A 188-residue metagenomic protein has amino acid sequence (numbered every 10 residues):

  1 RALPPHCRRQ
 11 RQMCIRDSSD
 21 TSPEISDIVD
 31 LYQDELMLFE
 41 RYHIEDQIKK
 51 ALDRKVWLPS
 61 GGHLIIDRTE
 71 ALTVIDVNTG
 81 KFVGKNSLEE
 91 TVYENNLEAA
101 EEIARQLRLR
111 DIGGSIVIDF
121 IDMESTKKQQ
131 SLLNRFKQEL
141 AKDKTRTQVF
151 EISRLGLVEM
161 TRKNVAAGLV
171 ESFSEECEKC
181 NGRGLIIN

Functional and structural regions predicted by a protein language model:
R1-I15: Single conserved hydrophobic/aromatic residue that forms the stacking wall/gate of nucleotide- or nucleobase-binding
L3-H6, V56, L107-R108: Structural motif
R8-Q12, Q33-M37, F120-E124: Conserved short loop/turn motifs at secondary-structure junctions
R8-R9, E24-E35, R146-R154, I187-N188: Interdomain boundary/hinge elements
R16, M37-H43, V158-R162: Short, solvent-exposed polar/charged micro-motifs at secondary-structure junctions
D20-T21: Predominantly extracellular/luminal regions of secreted and cell-surface proteins, especially disulfide-bonded
S26-L64: A contiguous, basic/glycine-rich beta-loop/short-helix subdomain that forms a polymer-engagement track
L58-N188: Conserved glycine-centered short motifs in functionally critical loops
